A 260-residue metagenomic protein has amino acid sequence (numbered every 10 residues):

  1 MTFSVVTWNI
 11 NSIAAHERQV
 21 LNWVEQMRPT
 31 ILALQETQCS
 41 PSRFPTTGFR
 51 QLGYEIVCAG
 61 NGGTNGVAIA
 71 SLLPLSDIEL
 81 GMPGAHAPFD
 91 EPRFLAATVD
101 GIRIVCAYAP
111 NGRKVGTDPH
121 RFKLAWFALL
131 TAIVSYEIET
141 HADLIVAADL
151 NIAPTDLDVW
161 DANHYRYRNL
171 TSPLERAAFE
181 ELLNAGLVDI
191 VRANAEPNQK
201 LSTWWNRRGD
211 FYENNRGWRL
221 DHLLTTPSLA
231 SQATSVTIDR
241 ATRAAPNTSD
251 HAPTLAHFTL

Functional and structural regions predicted by a protein language model:
M1-Y54, T64-V67: N-terminal, active-site-proximal structural segment of metallo-dependent hydrolase catalytic domains
V5-N9, V24-S42, I104, I133-D156 (+4 more regions): Active-site beta-strand/loop signature of hydrolases that rely on acidic residues for catalysis
T37-S40, F44-K114: Structured beta-strand-rich core segments of catalytic domains in phosphoester-bond hydrolases
L52, W126-L220: Metal-dependent phosphoesterases centered on the DNase I-like endonuclease/exonuclease/phosphatase
C58-N61, A85-H86, Y212-N215, A244-P246: Short Gly/Pro-enriched turn/cap motifs at secondary-structure boundaries
G63-I78, N198, R208-Q232, F258: Conserved beta strand-loop-helix elements of the APE1-like EEP
M82-A85, A109-F127, N163-Y167: Surface-exposed cleft-lining segments at the edges of enzyme active sites
T237-L260: Surface polyanion/phosphate-binding segment centered on an Asp-His-Pro turn
